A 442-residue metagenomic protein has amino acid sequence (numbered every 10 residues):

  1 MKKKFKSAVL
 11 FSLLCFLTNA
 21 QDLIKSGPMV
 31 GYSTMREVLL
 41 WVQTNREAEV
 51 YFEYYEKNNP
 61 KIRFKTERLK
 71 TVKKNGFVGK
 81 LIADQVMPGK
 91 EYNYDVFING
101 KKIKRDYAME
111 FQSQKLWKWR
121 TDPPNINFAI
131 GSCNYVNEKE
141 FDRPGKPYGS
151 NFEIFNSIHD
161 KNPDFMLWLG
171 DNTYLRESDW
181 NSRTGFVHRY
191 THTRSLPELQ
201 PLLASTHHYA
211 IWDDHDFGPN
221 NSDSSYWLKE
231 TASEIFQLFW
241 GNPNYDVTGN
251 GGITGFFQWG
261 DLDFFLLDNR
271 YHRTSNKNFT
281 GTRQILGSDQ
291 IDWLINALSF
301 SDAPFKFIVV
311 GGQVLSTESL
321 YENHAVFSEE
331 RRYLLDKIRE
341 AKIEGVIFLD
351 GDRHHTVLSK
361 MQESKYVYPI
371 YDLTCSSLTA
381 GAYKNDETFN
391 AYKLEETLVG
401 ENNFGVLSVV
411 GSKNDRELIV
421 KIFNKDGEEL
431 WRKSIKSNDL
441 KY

Functional and structural regions predicted by a protein language model:
M1-L23: Bacterial Sec-dependent N-terminal signal peptides
Q21-Y442: Metal-dependent phosphoester/phosphodiester hydrolase catalytic core
